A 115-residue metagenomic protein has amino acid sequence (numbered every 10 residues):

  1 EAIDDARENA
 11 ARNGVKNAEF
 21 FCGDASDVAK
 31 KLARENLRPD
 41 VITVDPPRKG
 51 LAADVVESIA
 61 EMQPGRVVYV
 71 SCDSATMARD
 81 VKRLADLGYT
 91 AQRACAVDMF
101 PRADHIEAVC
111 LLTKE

Functional and structural regions predicted by a protein language model:
E1-E115: Rossmann-like S-adenosyl-L-methionine
